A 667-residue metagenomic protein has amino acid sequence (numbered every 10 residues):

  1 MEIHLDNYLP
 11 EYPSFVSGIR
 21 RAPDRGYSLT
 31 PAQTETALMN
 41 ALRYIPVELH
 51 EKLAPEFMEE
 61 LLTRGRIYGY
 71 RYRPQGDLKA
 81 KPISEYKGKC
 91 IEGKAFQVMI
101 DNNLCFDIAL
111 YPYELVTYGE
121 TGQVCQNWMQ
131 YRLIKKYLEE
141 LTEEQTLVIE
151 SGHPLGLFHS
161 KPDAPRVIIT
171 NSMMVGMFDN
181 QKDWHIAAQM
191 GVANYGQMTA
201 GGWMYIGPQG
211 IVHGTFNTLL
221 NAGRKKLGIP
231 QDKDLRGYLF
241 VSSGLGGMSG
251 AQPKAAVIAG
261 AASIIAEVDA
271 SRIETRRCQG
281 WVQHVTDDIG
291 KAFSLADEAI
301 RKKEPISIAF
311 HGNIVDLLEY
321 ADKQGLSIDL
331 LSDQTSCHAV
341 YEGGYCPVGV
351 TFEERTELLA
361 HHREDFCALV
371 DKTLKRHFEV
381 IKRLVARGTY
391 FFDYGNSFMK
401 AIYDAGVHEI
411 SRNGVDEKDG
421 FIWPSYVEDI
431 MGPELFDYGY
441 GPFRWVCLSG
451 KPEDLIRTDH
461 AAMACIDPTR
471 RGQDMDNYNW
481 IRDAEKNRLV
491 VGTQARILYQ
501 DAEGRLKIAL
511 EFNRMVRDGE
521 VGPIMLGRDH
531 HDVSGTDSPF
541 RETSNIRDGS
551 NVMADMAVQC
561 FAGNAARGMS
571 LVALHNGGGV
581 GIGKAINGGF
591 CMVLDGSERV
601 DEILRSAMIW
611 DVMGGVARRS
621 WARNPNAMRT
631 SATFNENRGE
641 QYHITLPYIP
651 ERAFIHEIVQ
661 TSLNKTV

Functional and structural regions predicted by a protein language model:
M1-G214, L220, R224-L227, Q231 (+3 more regions): N-terminal ligand-binding/catalytic initiation module
I100-C105, A109-Y113, I186, V192-T199 (+10 more regions): Catalytic cofactor-binding cores of redox enzymes
E140-Q145, G260-A261, S327-L330, R383-Y390 (+3 more regions): Structural alpha-beta junctions
T146-S151, I169-T170, S242, I265-A266 (+5 more regions): General beta-strand structural signal in soluble alpha/beta enzymes
Q197-L220, R224, R236-L239, L245-K303 (+7 more regions): Catalytic or ion-translocation cores adjacent to nucleophile or general acid/base/metal-coordination motifs in diverse
V257-A259, D322-S327, V348, V407-S411 (+3 more regions): Short, solvent-exposed amphipathic alpha-helical segments in soluble enzyme and RNA/protein-processing domains
G290-I508: Core active-site phosphate/anionic-ligand binding loop and the adjoining beta-turn-alpha structural block in enzyme
L295-E304, A309-Q324, I328, N626-K665: C-terminal domain-closing interface element
